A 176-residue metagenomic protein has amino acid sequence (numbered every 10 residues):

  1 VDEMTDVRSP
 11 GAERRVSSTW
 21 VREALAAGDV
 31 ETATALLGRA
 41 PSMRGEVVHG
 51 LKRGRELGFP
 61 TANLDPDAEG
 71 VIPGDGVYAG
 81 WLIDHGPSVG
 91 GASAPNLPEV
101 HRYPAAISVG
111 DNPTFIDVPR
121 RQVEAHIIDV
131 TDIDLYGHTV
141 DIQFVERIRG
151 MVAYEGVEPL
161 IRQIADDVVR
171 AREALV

Functional and structural regions predicted by a protein language model:
V1-P60, M151-I164, V168: Classical nucleotidyltransferase
G50-V176: Phosphate/ribose-recognition catalytic cores of enzymes acting on nucleotide-derived substrates
